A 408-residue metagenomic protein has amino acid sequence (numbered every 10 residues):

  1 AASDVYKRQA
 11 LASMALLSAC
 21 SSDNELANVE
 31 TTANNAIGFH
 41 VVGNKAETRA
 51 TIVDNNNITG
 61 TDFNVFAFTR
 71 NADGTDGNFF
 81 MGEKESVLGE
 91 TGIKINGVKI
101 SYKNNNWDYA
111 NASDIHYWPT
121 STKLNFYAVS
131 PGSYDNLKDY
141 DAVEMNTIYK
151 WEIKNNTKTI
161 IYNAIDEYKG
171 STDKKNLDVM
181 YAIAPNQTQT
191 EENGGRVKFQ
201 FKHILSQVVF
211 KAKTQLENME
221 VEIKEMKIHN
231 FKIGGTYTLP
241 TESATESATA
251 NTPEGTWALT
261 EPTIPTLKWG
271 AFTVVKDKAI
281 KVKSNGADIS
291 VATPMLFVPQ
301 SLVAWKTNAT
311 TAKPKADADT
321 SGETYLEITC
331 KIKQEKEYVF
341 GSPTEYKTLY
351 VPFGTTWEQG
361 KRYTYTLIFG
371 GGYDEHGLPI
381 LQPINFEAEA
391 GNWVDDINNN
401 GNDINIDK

Functional and structural regions predicted by a protein language model:
A1-Y6: Short, small-residue-biased leader/transition segments that mark boundaries at the very start of proteins
K7-M14: Sec-dependent N-terminal signal peptides
L16-A19: C-terminal motif of bacterial Sec signal peptides marking the signal peptidase cleavage site
S22-I233, E242, T263, K268-G286 (+3 more regions): Short, low-hydrophobicity acidic/polar segments
N146-S171, G341-G371: Short beta-strand elements
F210, K276-P352: Extended serine/threonine-enriched, polar tracts that run as long, contiguous segments within proteins
T238-G270: A surface/secretory-pathway sequence property marking extracellular, secreted, or lumenal proteins enriched
P352-K408: Low-complexity, acidic Ser/Thr/Pro-rich "mucin-like" tracts of secreted and single-pass surface proteins
